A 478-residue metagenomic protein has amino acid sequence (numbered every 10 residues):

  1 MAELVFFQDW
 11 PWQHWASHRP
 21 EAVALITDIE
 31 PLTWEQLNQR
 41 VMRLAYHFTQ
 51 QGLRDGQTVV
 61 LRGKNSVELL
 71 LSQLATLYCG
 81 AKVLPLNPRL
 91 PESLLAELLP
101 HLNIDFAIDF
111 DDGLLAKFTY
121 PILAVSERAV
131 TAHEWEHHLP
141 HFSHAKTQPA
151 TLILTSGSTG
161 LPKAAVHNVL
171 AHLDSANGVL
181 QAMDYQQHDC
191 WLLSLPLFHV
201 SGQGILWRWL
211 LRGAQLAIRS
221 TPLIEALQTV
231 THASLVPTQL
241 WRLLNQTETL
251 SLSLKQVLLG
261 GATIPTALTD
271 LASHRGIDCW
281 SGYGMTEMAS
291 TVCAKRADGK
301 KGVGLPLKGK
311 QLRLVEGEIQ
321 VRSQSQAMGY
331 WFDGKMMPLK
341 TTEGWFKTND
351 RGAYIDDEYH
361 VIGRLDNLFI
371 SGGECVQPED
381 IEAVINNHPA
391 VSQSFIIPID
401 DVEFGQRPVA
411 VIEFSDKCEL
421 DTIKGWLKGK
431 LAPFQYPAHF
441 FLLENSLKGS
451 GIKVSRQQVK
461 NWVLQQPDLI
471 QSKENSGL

Functional and structural regions predicted by a protein language model:
V5, P20, H133-L154, G160-L161 (+1 more regions): Conserved pre-ATP/AMP-binding loop-to-beta segment of ANL
T33-E35, F142, A150-N177: Conserved AMP-binding A3 loop
Y46-L90, C375: Conserved AMP-binding/adenylate-forming
L173-C190, L197-H232, P237-T238, R242 (+1 more regions): Conserved AMP-binding/adenylation subdomain of ANL enzymes
H232-L235, L243-K300, Q311: Gly/Ser/Thr-rich phosphate-binding loop
L305-P306, V315-G344, E374-V376: Conserved ATP/PPi-binding loop(s) of AMP-dependent carboxylate-activating enzymes
S323, R351-Q435: AMP-binding/adenylate-forming catalytic core of the ANL superfamily
F369, F395-D401, V409-E413, I423-L478: Conserved C-terminal "lid"/linker of ANL adenylate-forming enzymes
